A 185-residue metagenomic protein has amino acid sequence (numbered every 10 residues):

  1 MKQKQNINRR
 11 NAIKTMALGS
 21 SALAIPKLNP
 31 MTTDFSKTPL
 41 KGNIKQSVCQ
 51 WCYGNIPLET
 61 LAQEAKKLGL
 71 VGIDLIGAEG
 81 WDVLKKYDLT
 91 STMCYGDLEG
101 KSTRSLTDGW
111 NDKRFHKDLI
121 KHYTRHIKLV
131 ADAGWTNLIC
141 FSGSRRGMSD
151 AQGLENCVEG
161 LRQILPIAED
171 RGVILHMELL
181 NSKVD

Functional and structural regions predicted by a protein language model:
Q3-Q5, R10-T32: N-terminal export signals
M16-I25, D108-D185: Active-site acidic/histidine proton-transfer and metal-coordination neighborhood in alpha/beta enzyme cores
K27-I56, Q63-K67: C-terminal segment of N-terminal export signals and the immediately downstream linker at the start of the mature
K37-C49, Y95-D108, G143-S144: N-terminal small/glycine-rich loop or linker at the start of catalytic domains across soluble metabolic enzymes
K37-K41, A65-K66, G80-G100, H126-G134 (+1 more regions): Acidic (Asp/Glu)-rich catalytic clusters
N43-S47, G72, T90-M93, T136-N137 (+1 more regions): Structural preference for beta-strand elements that scaffold enzyme active sites
C52-G54, G77-E79, D97-E99, S144-R146 (+1 more regions): Active-site-proximal loop/turn and secondary-structure-junction residues that shape catalytic pockets, frequently
L61-G80: Catalytic domains of carbohydrate-active enzymes, especially glycoside hydrolases
